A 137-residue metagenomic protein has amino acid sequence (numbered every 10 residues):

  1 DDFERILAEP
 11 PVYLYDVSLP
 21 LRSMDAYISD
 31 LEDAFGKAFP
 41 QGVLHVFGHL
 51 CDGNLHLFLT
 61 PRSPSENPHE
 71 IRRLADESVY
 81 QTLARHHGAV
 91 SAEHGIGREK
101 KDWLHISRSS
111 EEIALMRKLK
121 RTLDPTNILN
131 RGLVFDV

Functional and structural regions predicted by a protein language model:
D1-A75, T82, H86: C-terminal substrate-recognition/cap domain of FAD-linked oxidoreductases
F47-N54, E93-W103, G132-V137: A glycine-rich phosphate-binding loop feature that marks nucleotide/adenosyl-phosphate handling sites
L57, V79, H94, D124: Hydrophobic, well-ordered secondary-structure elements that form the walls of internal hydrophobic environments
N67, I71, A75, I96 (+2 more regions): Short amphipathic alpha-helical interaction segments
E77-V79, K118-L119: Alpha-helix-loop-beta-strand connector modules within alpha/beta enzyme cores
A84-I96, P125-L129: Alpha-helix capping/hinge segments and adjacent helical runs
K101-V137: Activity-critical C-terminal alpha-helical subdomain
